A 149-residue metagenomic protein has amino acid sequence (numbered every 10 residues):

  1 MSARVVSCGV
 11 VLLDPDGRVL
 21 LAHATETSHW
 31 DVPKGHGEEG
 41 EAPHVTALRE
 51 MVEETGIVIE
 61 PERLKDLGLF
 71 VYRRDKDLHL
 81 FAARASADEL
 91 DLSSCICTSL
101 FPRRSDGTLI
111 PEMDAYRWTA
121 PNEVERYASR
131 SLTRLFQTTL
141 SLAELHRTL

Functional and structural regions predicted by a protein language model:
M1-V19, E39: Conserved N-terminal beta-strand and adjoining loop/helix that marks the start of the Nudix/MutT-like hydrolase domain
S2, V6, A24, G68: Catalytic phosphate/metal-binding cores of nucleic-acid and nucleotide-processing enzymes, i.e., regions that mediate
V5-G9, K76-L80, M113: Short hydrophobic/aromatic beta-strand or adjacent loop that forms the aromatic wall/cage of a ligand/substrate-binding
L12-P15, A24, A83-A85: Active-site beta-strand termini and strand-to-loop segments that position acidic
S28-H29, P33, E39, L80 (+2 more regions): Functional cleft and adjacent loop/helix regions within the main domain that mediate ligand binding or catalysis
V32-D66: The catalytic Nudix box helix
G37, V124-E125: A generic structural signal for short hydrophobic patches within well-formed alpha-helices
F70-S105, R117-N122, R134-L145: Active-site-adjacent beta-strand/loop module that shapes the phosphate/pyrophosphate-binding cleft
